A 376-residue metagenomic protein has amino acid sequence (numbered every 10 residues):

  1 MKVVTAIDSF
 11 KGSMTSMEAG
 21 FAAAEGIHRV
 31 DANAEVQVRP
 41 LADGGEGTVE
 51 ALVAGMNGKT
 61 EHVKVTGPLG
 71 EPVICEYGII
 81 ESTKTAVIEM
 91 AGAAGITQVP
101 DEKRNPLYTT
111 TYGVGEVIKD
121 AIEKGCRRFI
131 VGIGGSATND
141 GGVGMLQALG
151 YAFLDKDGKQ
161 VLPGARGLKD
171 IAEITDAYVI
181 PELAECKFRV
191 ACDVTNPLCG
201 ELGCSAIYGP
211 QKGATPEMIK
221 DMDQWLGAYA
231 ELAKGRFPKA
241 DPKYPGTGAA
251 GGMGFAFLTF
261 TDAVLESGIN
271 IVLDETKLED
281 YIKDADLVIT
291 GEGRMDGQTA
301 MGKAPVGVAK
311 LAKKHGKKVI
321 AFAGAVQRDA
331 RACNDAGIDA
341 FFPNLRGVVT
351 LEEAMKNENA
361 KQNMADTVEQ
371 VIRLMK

Functional and structural regions predicted by a protein language model:
M1-I133, A137-K376: N-terminal loops that bind phosphate or other acidic moieties and the adjacent beta-alpha structural core
